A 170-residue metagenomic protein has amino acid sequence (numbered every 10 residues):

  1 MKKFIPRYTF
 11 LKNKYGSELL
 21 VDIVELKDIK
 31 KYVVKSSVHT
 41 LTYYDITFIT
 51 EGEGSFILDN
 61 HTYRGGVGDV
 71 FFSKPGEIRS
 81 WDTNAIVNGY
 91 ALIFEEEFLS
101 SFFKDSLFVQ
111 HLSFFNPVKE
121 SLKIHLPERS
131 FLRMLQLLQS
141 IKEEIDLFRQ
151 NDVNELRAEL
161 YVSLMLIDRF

Functional and structural regions predicted by a protein language model:
M1-I57, H61-R64: Generic protein-terminus/edge-of-domain signal
K2-E18, D82-E143: A hydrophobic/aromatic-rich effector-binding and dimerization subdomain of bacterial HTH-type transcriptional regulators
L20, Y43, V67, I86-N88 (+1 more regions): A structure-centric signal for secondary-structure junctions around beta-strands
I23, I46, V70-F72, A91-I93: Conserved hydrophobic/aromatic beta-strand scaffold that supports enzyme active sites
E51, P75, F94-E96: Residues immediately flanking
S55-I57, S73, I78-N84, Y90: Short beta-strand His + acidic residue motifs that chelate non-heme Fe in jelly-roll/DSBH and cupin folds
N60-K74: Short acidic-glycine-tyrosine-enriched beta hairpin
R129-F170: An amphipathic alpha-helical interaction segment
